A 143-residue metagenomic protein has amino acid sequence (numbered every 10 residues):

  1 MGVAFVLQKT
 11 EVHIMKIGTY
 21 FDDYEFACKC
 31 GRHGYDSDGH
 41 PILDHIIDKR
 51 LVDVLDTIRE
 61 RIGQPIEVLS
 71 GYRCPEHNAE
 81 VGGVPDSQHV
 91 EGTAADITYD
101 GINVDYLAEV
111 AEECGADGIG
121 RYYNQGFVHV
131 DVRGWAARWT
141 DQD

Functional and structural regions predicted by a protein language model:
F5-H13, D86-D143: Catalytic cores and adjacent binding grooves of peptidoglycan-active enzymes
F5-R61, G134, Q142-D143: Extracytoplasmic cell-surface/polysaccharide-interacting catalytic and binding patches
E25, E76, V81, P85 (+2 more regions): Solvent-exposed, flexible loop/coil residues
A27-K29, R73, E113: The N-terminal extracellular segments of secreted preproproteins, especially immediately downstream of signal
G39-P41, I66-Y72, D100-V104: N-terminal start-of-chain detector that recognizes signal peptides and the immediate post-cleavage beginning
H45-V52, G71, P75, E91 (+1 more regions): Generic alpha-helical scaffold signal
V52-G82: Extended, low-complexity, intrinsically disordered C-terminal regulatory tails of eukaryotic serine/threonine kinases
